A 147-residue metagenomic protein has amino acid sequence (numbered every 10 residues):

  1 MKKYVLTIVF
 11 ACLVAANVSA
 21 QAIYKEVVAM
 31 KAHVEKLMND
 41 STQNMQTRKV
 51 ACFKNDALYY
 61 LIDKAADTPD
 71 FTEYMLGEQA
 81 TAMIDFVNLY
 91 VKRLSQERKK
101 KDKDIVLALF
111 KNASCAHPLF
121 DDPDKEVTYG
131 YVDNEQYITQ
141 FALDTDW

Functional and structural regions predicted by a protein language model:
M1-A16: Sec-dependent N-terminal signal peptides
K3-Y4, V18, E26, A32 (+2 more regions): N-terminal cationic leader/targeting segments used for protein routing and processing
S19-A22, Y74: A ubiquitous short alpha-helical element
Q21-D67, D144-W147: Immediate post-signal-peptide N-terminus of mature secreted/exported proteins
R48-R93: Amphipathic alpha-helical interaction modules
Y74-W147: Surface-exposed, polar helix/loop patches in the mature regions of secreted/periplasmic/lumenal proteins that form
